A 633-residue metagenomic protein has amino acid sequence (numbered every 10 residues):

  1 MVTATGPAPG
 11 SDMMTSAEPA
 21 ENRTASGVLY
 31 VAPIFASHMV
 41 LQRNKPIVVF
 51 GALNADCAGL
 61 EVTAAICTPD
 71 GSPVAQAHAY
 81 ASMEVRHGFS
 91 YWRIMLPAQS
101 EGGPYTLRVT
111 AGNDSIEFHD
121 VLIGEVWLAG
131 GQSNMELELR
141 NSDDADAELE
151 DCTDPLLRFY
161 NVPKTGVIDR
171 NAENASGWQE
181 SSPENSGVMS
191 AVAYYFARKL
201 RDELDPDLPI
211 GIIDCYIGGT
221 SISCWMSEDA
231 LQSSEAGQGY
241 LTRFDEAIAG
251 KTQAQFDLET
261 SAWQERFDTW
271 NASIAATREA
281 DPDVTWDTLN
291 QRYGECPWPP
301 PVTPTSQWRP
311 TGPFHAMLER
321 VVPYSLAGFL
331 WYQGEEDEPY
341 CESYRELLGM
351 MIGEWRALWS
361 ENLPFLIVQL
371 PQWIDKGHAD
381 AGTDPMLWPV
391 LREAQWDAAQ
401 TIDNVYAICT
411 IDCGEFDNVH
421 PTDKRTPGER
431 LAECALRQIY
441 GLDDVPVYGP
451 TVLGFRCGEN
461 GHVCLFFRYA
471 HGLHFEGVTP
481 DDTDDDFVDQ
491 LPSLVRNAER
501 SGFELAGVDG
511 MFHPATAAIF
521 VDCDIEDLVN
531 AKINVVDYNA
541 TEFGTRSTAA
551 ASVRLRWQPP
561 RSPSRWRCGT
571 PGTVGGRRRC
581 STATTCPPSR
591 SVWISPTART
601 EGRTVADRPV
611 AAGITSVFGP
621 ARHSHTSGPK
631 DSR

Functional and structural regions predicted by a protein language model:
V2-T604: Cell-envelope and extracellular/periplasmic
A531, A621-H623: Low-complexity, intrinsically disordered/propeptide-like segments
D607, H623-H625, D631: Intrinsic-disorder-associated, low-complexity terminal segments enriched in Asp/Asn/His/Tyr and depleted of Lys/Arg
